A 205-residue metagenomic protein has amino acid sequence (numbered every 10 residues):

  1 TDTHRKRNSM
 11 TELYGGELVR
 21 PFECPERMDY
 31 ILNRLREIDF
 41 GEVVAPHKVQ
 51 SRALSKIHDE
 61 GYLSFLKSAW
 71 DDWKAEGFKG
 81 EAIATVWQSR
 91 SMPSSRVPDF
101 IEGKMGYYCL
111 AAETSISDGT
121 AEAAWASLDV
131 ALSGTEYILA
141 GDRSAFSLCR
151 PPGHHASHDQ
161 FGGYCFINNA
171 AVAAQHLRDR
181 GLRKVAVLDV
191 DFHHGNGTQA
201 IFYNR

Functional and structural regions predicted by a protein language model:
T1-L188, F192-R205: HDAC/HDAC-like amidohydrolase catalytic core signature
